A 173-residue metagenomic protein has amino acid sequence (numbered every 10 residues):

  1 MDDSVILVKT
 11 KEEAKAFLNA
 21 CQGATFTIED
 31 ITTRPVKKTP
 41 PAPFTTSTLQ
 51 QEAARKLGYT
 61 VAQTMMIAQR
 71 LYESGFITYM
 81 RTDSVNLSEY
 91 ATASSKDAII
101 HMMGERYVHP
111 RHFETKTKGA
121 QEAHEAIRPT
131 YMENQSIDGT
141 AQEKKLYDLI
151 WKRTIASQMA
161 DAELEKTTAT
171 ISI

Functional and structural regions predicted by a protein language model:
M1-I173: Core catalytic DNA strand-manipulation module of type IA topoisomerases
